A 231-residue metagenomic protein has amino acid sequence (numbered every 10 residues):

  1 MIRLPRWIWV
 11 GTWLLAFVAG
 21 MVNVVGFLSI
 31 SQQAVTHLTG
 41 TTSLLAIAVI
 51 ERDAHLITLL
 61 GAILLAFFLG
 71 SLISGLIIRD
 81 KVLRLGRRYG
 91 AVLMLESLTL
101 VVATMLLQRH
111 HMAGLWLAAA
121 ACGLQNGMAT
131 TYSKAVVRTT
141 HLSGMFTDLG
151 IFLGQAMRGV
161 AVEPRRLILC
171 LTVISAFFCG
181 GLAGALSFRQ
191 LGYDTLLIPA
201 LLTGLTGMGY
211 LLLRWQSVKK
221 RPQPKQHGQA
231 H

Functional and structural regions predicted by a protein language model:
M1-H231: Alpha-helical transmembrane segments of multi-pass membrane proteins
